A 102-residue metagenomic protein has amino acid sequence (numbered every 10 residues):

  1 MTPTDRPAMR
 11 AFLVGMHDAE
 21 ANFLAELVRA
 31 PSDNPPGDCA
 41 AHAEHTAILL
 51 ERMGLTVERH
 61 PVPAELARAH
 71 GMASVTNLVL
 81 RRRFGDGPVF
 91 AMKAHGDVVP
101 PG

Functional and structural regions predicted by a protein language model:
T2-G102: Acidic/His- and Gly-rich active-site-bordering loop/insert found across diverse amide/peptide-bond hydrolases
